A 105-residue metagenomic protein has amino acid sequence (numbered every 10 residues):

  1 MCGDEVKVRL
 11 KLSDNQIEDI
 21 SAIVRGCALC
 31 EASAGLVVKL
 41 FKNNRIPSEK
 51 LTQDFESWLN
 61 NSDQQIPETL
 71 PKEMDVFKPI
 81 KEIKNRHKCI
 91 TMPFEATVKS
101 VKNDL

Functional and structural regions predicted by a protein language model:
M1-L105: Domain-level signature for proteins that mediate thiol-based redox and metal-cofactor handling
